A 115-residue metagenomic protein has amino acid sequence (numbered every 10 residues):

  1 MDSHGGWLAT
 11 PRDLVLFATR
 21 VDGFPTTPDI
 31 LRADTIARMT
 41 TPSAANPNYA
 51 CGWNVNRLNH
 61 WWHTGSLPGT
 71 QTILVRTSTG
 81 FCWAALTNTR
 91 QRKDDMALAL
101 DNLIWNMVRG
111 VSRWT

Functional and structural regions predicted by a protein language model:
M1-T115: Catalytic loop of the DD-peptidase/beta-lactamase superfamily, centered on the K-T-G motif and neighboring
